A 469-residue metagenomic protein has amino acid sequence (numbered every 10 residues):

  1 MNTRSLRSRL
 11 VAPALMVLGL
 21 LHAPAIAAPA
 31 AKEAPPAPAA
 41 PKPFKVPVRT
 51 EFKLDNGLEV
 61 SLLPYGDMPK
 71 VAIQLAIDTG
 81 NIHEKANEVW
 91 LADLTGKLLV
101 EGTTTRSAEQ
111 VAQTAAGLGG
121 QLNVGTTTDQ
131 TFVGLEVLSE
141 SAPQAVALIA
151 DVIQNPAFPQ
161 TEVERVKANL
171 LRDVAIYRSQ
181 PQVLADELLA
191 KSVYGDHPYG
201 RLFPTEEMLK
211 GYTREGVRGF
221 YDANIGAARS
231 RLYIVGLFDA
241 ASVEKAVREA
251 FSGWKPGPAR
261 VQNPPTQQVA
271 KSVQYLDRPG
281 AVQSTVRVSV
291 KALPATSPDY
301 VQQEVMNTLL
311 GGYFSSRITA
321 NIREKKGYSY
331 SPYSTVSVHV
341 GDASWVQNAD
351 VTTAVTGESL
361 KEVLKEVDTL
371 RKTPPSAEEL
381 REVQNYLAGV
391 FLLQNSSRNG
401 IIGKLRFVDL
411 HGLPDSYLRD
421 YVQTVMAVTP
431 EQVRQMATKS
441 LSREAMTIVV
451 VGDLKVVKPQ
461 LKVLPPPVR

Functional and structural regions predicted by a protein language model:
N2-A14: Bacterial N-terminal signal peptides that target proteins for export
A12-H22: Bacterial N-terminal signal peptides
A23-A27: Sec/Tat signal peptide C-region and signal peptidase I cleavage site
A28-Q113, Q121, G134-V137, A147-A150 (+3 more regions): His/Glu-rich zincin catalytic helix
S61-L63, D67-K97, R106-Q154, K167 (+6 more regions): M16 family metallopeptidases and their MPP-like homologs
V174: N-terminal glycine-/lysine-enriched basic segments
L209-T213, V217: Alpha-helical scaffold elements lining the catalytic groove of polysaccharide deacetylases
T429-Q435: A short, acidic, amphipathic alpha-helical segment used as a generic capping/interface helix at domain edges
